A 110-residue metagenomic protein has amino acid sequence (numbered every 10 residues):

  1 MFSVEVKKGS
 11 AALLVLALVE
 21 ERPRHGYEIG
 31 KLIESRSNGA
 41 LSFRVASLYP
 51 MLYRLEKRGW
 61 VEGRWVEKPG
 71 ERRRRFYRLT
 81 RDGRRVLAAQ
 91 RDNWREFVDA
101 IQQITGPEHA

Functional and structural regions predicted by a protein language model:
M1-E5, W65-V66: Short beta-strand/turn micro-motifs at beta-sheet edges
S3-S47: N-terminal helix-turn-helix DNA-binding core of bacterial DNA-binding proteins
L14-A17, K31, Y53, A88 (+1 more regions): A cross-family signal for key residues in well-ordered alpha-helices that form functional helical elements
E21, S35, G39, R54-K57 (+2 more regions): Conserved amphipathic alpha-helical interaction elements at protein-protein interfaces in regulatory, energy-coupling
I29, L48, G83, W94: Conserved anionic group-binding/transfer micro-motifs
S37-R73: Canonical helix-turn-helix DNA-binding module
P69-R91: Basic, amphipathic "hinge/linker" alpha-helix immediately C-terminal to the N-terminal HTH DNA-binding motif
R84-A110: Amphipathic alpha-helical dimerization/coiled-coil segments that flank or bridge DNA-binding/regulatory modules
